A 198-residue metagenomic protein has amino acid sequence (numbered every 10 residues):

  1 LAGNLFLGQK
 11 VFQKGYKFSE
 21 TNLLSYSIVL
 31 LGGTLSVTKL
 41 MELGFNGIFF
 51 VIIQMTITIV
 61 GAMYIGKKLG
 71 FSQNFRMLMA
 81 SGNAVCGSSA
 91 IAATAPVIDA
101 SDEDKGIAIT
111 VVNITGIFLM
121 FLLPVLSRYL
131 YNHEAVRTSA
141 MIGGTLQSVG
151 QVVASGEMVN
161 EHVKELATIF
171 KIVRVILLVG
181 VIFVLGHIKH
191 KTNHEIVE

Functional and structural regions predicted by a protein language model:
L1, L43-T56, A80-N83, R137-T145 (+1 more regions): Structural signature of hydrophobic alpha-helical transmembrane segments
L1-E20, L31-K39, G180-E198: Structural signature of multi-pass alpha-helical membrane transport proteins
L7-Q13, E42-F50, A62, F75-M77 (+2 more regions): Short alpha-helical transmembrane interface motifs in multi-pass membrane proteins
Y26, L31, L35-M63, I107-I117 (+1 more regions): Entry/N-cap segments of selected transmembrane alpha helices and their immediately preceding amphipathic helices
V37-N46, S127-R137, E157-L166: Helix-coil boundary and interhelical linker segments in multi-pass alpha-helical membrane proteins
F49-N83, L119-A135: Transmembrane alpha-helices that form the ion-translocation and gating core of multi-pass ion transport proteins
F71-L119, R137-N160: Alpha-helical membrane segments and immediately flanking helix-loop junctions that form or couple to the substrate/ion
G156-E198: Oxyanion-binding "anion nests"
